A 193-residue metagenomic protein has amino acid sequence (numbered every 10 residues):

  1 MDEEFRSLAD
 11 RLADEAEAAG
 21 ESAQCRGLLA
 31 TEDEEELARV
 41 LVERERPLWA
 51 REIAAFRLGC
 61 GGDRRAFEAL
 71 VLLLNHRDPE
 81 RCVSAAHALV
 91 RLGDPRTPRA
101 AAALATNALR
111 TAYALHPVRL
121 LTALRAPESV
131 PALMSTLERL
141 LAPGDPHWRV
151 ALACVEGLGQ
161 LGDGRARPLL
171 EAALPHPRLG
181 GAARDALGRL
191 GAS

Functional and structural regions predicted by a protein language model:
D2-A9, L29-E43, D63-N75, D94-A108 (+3 more regions): Amphipathic alpha-helical scaffolding segments comprising HEAT/armadillo-like alpha-solenoid repeats
R6-A19: HEAT-repeat alpha-solenoid elements in large eukaryotic scaffold proteins
A18-E21, R51, C82, A114-P117 (+2 more regions): Residue-level detector of extended alpha-helical repeat arrays and alpha-solenoid scaffolds
S22-Q24, L48-C60, V83-H87: Non-membrane alpha-helical segments in proteins
Q24-L28, R57, A88-R91, L120-A123 (+3 more regions): Core register positions within helices of long alpha-helical scaffolds
E45-P47, R77-D78, L109-R110, H147 (+1 more regions): Short inter-helical turns and helix N-cap capping residues of alpha-solenoid HEAT/ARM repeat scaffolds
R110-R119, A123: A contiguous pocket-lining binding segment that forms or flanks enzyme active sites
H147-A173: Extended alpha-helical scaffolding segments
